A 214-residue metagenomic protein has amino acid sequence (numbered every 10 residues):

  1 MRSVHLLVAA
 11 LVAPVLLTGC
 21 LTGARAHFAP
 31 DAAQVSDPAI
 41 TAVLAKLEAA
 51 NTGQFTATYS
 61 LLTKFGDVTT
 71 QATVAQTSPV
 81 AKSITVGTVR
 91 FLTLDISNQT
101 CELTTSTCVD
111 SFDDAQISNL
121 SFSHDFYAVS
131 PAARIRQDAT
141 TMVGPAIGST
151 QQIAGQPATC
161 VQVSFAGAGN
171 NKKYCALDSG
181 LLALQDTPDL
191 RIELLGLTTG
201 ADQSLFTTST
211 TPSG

Functional and structural regions predicted by a protein language model:
R2-P79, S209-G214: N-terminal leader/targeting segments and the immediate start of mature chains
A50-S60, T77-I84, A154-Q162, S179-L184: Short, hydrophobic/aromatic-rich segments at coil-to-beta transitions
D67-Q71, V86-V89, D95, A168-K173 (+1 more regions): Short, surface-exposed coil-to-beta transition loops
T73-V129, R191-L195: An acidic-aromatic
T104-G148, F206-S213: Solvent-exposed helix/loop surface patches that form functional interfaces
Q151-P212: Gly/Pro-enriched, hydrophobic low-complexity segments that function as extracytoplasmic propeptides/linkers
